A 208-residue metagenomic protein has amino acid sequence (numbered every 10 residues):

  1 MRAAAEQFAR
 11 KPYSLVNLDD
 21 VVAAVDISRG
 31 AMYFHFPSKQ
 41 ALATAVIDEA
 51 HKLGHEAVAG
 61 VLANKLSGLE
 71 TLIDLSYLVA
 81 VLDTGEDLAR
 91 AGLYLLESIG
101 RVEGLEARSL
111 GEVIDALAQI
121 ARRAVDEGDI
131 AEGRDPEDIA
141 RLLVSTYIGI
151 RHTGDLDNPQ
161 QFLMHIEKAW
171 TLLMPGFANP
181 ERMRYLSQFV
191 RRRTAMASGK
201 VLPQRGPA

Functional and structural regions predicted by a protein language model:
M1-A4, V21, V46-G54, L117: Generic hydrophobic, amphipathic alpha-helix propensity
A3, Q7-A41, A45: Helix-turn-helix
A45, E56-A89, P136, A140: Hydrophobic alpha-helical connector segments
V61, R90, I150, G154-D157: Secondary-structure edge/capping motif, primarily at the C-terminal ends of alpha-helices and the immediately following
E70, L105-E112, D126-L142, D157-H165: All-alpha amphipathic helical-bundle segments outside canonical DNA-binding/catalytic cores that form hydrophobic
Y77-G133, H152: Short secondary-structure transition hinges
L78-L82, E86, T146, I150-T153 (+1 more regions): Phosphate/oxyanion-binding loops and surfaces in catalytic or ligand/nucleic-acid-binding neighborhoods
I114-D115, Q119-R123, E127, L156-A208: C-terminal peripheral helix-coil segments that are non-catalytic and often amphipathic
